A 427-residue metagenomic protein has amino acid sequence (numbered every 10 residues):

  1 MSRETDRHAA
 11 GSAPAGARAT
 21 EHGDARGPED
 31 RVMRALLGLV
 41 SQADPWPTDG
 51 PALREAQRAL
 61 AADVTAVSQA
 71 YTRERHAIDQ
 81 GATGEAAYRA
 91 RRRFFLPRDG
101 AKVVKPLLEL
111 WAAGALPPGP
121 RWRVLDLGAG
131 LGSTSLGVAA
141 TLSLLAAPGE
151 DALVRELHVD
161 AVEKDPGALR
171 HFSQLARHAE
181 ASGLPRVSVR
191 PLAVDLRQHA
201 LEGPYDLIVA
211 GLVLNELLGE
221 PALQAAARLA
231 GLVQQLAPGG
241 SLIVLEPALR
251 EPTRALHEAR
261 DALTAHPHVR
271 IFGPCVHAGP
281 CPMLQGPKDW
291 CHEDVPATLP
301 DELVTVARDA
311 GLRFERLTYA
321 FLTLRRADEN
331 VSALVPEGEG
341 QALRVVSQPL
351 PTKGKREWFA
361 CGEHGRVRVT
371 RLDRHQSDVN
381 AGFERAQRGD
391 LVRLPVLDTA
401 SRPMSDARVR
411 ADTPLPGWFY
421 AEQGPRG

Functional and structural regions predicted by a protein language model:
S2-I78: N-terminal auxiliary segments of SAM/dcSAM-dependent transferases
I78-G114: Class I SAM-dependent methyltransferase Rossmann-like catalytic core, especially the SAM/SAH-binding loop
L131-A152: Conserved SAM-binding loop of SAM-dependent methyltransferases across substrates and taxa, primarily the Class I
R170-L201: S-adenosyl-L-methionine
D206-A222: A short SAM/SAH-binding and catalytic strip from SAM-dependent methyltransferases
Q224-P238: A short glycine-rich, Lys/Arg-flanked "PGG" loop and its adjoining helix->strand segment in the class I
P238-E246: Conserved beta-strand signature within the Rossmann-like core of class I S-adenosyl-L-methionine
L303-G427: C-terminal lobe and adjacent flexible extensions of AdoMet/dcAdoMet transferase-like proteins
